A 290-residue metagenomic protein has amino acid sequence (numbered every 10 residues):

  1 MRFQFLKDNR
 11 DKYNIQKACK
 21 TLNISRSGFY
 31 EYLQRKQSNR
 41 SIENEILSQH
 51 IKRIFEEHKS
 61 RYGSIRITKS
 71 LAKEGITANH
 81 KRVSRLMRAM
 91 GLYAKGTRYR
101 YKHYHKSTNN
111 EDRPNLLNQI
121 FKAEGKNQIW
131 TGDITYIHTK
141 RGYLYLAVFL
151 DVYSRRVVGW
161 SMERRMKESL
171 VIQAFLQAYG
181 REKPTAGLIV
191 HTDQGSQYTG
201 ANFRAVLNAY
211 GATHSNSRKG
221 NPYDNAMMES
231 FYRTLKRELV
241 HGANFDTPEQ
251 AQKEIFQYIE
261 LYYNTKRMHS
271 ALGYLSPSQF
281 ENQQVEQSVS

Functional and structural regions predicted by a protein language model:
M1-S290: Charged DNA-binding/catalytic regions of mobile-element recombinases
